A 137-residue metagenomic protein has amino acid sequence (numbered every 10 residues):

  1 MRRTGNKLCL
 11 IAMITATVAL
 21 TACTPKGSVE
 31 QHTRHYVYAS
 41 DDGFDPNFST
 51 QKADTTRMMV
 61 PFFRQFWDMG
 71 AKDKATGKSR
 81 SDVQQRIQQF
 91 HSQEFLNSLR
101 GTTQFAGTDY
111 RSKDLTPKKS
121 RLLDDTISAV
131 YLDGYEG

Functional and structural regions predicted by a protein language model:
M1-A12: Bacterial N-terminal signal peptides that target proteins for export
L8, F48, D54-T55, S112 (+1 more regions): Residue-level detector of alpha-helix boundaries and kinks
L10-T15, A22, S98: Generic detector of low-complexity/intrinsically disordered segments and short hydrophobic N-terminal stretches
T17-S40: Bacterial Sec signal peptide processing site at the extreme N-terminus
H32-D45, D54, D125: N-terminal secretory-pathway/extracellular module detecting exported/lumenal segments and adjacent signal-anchor/first
D42-K78: Post-signal-peptide N-terminal segment of Sec-exported extracytoplasmic proteins
K78-G137: Compact alpha-helical subdomains of small soluble proteins
